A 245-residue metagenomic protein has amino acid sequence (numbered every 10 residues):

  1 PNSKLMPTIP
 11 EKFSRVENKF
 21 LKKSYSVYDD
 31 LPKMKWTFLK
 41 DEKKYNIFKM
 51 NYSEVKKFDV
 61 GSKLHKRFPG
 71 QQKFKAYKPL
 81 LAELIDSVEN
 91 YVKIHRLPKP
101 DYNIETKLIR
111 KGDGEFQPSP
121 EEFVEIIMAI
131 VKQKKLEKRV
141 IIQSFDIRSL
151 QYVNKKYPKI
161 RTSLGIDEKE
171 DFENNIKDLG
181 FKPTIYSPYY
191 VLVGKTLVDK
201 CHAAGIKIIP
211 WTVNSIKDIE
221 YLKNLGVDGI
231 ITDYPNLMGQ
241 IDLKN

Functional and structural regions predicted by a protein language model:
N2-I147, Q151, K155-R161, F181-P183 (+2 more regions): Metal-dependent phosphodiesterase/phospholipase catalytic core, i.e., the His/Asp/Glu-rich active-site region
I160-N245: C-terminal active-site rim and adjoining tail of enzyme catalytic domains
